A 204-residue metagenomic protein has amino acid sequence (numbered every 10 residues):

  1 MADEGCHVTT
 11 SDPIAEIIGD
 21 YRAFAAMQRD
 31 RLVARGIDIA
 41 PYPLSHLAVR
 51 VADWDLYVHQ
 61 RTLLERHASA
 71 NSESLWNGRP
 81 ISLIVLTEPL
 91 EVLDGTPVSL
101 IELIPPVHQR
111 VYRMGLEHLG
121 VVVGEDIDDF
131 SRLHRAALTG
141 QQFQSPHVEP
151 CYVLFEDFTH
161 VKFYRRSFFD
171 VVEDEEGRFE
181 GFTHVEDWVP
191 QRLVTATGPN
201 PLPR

Functional and structural regions predicted by a protein language model:
A2-S45, V49-E73, G78-R79, L83-R204: Glyoxalase I/VOC metalloenzyme domain signal
